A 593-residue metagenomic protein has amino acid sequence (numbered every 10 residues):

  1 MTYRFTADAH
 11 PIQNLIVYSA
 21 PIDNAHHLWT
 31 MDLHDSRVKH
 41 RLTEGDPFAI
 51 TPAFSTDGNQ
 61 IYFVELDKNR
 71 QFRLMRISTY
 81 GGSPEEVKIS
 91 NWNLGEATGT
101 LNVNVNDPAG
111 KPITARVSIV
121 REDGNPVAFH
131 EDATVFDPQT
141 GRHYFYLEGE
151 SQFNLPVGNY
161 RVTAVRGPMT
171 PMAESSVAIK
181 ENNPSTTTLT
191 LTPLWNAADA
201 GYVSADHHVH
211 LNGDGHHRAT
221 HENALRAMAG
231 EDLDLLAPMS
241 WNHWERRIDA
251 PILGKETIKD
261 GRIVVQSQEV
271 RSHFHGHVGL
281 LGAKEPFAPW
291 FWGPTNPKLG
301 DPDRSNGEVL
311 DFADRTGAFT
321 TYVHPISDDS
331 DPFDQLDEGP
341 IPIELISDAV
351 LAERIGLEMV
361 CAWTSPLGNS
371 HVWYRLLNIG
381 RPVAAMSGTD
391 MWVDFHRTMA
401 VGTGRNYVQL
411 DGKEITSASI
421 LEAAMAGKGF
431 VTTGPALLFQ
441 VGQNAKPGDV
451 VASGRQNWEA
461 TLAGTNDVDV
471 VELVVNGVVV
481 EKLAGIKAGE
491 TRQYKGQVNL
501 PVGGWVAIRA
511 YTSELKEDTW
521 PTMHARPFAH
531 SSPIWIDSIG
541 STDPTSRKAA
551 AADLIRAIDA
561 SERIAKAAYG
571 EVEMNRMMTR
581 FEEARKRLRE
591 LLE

Functional and structural regions predicted by a protein language model:
M1, L15-D23, M31-L33, T43 (+2 more regions): Beta-strand C-termini and the immediately following turn/loop, strongest in propeller blades
M1-D8, T30-F48, S78-G95: Multi-bladed beta-propeller domains
D8-H10, A53: Conserved beta-strand position repeated across blades of beta-propeller domains
I12-N14, D57-N59: Short coil/turn segments that connect the beta-strands within blades of beta-propeller domains
G95-P108: A short, Gly/Thr-enriched small/hydrophobic beta-strand-prone motif that recurs across taxa
P108-V127, E131-V135, R142-F153, A164-N196 (+3 more regions): C-terminal functional module detector
G158-V162: A short tyrosine-centered beta-strand micro-motif
Y202-A385, T389, D394-H396, S417: Catalytic cores of extracellular degradative/oxidative enzymes
